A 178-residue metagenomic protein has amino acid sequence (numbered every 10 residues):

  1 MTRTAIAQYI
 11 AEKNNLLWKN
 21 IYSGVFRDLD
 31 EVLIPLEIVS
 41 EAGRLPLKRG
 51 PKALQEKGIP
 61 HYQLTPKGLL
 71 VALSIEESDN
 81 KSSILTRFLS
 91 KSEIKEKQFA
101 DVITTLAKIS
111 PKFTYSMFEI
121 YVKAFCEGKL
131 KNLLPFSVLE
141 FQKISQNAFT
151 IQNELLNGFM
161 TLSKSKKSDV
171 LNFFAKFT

Functional and structural regions predicted by a protein language model:
M1-K19: Short acidic, hydrophobic short linear motifs in intrinsically disordered regions
I10, G43, P66-G68: Residues that form ligand- and interface-recognition hot spots within folded domains
L17-G43: Short amphipathic alpha-helical interaction segments
Y22-D30, R49-P51, L106-M117: Compact, well-ordered interaction domains used in eukaryotic information-processing assemblies
E37-Q55: Beta-hairpin "wing" of winged helix-turn-helix
A53-F88: Short, amphipathic alpha-helical interaction segments positioned at domain boundaries
K81-K176: Exposed, interaction-prone assembly regions rather than primary DNA-binding/catalytic cores
